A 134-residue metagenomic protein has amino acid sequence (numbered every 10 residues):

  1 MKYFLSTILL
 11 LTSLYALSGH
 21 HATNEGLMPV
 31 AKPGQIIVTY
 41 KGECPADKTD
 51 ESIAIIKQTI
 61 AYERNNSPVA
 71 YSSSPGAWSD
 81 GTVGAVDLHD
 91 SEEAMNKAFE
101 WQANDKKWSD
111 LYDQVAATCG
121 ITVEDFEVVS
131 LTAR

Functional and structural regions predicted by a protein language model:
F4-T12: Sec-dependent N-terminal signal peptides
L17-V30: Cleaved targeting-peptide boundary
P29-I36, G76-W78: Short, flexible turn/loop "capping" segments at secondary-structure junctions
A31, Q58-S73, L88-E127: An amphipathic, aromatic/His-enriched active-site/gating alpha helix that lines ligand/cofactor pockets
Q35-G42, G84: Active-site-flanking beta-strand signature of metal-NTP-handling nucleotidyl enzymes and homologous cyclase-like
E43-A54: Short, surface-exposed ligand-recognition loops at beta-strand->loop->(often short) alpha-helix junctions that present
Y71, A77-A85: Surface-exposed aromatic
A133-R134: Short, solvent-exposed mixed-charge patches
